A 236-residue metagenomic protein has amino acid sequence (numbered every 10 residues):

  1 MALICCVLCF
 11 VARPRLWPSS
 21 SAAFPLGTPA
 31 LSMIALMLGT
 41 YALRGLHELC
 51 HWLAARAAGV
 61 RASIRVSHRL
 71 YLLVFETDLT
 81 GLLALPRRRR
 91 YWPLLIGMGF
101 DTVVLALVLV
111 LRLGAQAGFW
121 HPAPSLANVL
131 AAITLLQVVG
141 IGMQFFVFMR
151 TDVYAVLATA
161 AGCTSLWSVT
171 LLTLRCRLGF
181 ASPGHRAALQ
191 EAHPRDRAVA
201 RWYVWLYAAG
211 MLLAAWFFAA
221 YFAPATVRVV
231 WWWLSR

Functional and structural regions predicted by a protein language model:
M1-A42: Topogenic membrane-insertion module of multi-pass membrane proteins
M1-I4, W92-V103, Y203-A214: Select subsegments of transmembrane alpha-helices in polytopic membrane proteins, especially boundary-proximal
A2-V11, V110, G210-A219: Hydrophobic core of alpha-helical transmembrane segments in multi-pass integral membrane proteins
L16-A23, W120, V227-R236: Membrane-interfacial helical/loop segments at transmembrane boundaries in membrane proteins
L31-A188: Membrane-embedded catalytic scaffold of the fatty acid hydroxylase/desaturase
F146-R236: C-terminal membrane-associated helical module and adjoining short loops/tails
